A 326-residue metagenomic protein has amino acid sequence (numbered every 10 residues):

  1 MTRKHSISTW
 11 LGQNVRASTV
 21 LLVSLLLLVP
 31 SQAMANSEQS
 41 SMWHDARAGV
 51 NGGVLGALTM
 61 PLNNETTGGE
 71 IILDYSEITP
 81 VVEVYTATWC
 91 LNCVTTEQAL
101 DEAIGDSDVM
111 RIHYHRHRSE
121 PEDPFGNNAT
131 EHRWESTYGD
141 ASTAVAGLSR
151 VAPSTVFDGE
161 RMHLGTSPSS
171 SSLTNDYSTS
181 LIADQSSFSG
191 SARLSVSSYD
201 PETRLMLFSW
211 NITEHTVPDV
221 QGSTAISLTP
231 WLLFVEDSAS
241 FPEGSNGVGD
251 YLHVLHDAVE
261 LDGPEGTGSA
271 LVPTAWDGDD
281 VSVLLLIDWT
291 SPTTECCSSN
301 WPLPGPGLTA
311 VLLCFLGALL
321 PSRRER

Functional and structural regions predicted by a protein language model:
M1-V50, P80-V82, C90, C297-R326: Secretory targeting signatures
S18-L22, Y85, R150, S227 (+1 more regions): Generic structural microfeature
M42-P121: Local sequence-structure signature of Cys/Sec-based thiol-disulfide redox active-site neighborhoods
I71-Y75, T166-S171: A broad, low-specificity signal for short, low-complexity segments enriched in glycine/proline and polar/charged
V81-Y85, T96, A152-F157, P230-L232: Long, contiguous hydrophobic alpha-helical segments, chiefly transmembrane helices and signal peptides
A87, G159, G165-P168, L228 (+1 more regions): Glycine-centered flexibility motif
V94-A152, D158-P168: Conserved segment of the thioredoxin-like fold in thiol-based oxidoreductases
N128-G147, S154, S170-P306, P321: Short, conserved sequence motifs used for protein processing/export or organelle targeting and for catalysis
